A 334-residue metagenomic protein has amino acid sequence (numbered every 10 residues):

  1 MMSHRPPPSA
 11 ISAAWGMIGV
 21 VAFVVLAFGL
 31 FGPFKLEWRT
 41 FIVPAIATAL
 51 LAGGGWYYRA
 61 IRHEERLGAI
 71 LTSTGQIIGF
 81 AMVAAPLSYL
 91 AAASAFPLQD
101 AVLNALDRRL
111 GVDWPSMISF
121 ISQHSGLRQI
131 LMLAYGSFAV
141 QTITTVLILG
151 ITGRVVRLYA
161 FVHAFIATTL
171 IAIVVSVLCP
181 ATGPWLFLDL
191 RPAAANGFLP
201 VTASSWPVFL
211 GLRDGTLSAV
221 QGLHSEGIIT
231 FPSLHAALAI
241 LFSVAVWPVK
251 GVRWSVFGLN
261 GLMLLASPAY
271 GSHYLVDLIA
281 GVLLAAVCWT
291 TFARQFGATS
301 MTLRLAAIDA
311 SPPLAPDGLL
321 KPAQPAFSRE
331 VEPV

Functional and structural regions predicted by a protein language model:
M1-A10, T302-V334: Short, intrinsically disordered terminal tails adjacent to the first/last structured region
M2-I46, L67, L71-T144: N-terminal transmembrane-helix/juxtamembrane module of multi-pass inner/ER membrane proteins
V20-G29, A81, T169-V177, G261-A269: Aromatic-anchored segments of alpha-helical transmembrane domains
G68-I77, I143-A195: Interfacial segments of alpha-helical transmembrane regions
L127-T142, E226-A245, L275, I279: Membrane-interface loop-to-helix entry segments
T144-I151, A236-R253, L283-R294: Membrane-interfacial alpha-helical segments at the cytosolic side of multi-pass membrane proteins
L178-P248: Membrane-interfacial catalytic/cofactor-binding modules of polytopic membrane enzymes
G183-F187, T230, G261-C288: Interfacial helix-loop-helix junctions of multi-pass membrane proteins
